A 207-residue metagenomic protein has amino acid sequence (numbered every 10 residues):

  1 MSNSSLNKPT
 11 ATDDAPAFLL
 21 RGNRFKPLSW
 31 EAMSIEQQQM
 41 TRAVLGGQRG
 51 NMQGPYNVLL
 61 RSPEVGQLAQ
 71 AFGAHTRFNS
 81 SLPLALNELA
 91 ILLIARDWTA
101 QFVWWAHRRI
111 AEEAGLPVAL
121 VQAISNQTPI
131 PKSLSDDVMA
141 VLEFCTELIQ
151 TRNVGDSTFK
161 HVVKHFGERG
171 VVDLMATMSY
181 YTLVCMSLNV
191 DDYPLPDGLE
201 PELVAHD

Functional and structural regions predicted by a protein language model:
S2-D207: Hydrophobic alpha-helical segments
